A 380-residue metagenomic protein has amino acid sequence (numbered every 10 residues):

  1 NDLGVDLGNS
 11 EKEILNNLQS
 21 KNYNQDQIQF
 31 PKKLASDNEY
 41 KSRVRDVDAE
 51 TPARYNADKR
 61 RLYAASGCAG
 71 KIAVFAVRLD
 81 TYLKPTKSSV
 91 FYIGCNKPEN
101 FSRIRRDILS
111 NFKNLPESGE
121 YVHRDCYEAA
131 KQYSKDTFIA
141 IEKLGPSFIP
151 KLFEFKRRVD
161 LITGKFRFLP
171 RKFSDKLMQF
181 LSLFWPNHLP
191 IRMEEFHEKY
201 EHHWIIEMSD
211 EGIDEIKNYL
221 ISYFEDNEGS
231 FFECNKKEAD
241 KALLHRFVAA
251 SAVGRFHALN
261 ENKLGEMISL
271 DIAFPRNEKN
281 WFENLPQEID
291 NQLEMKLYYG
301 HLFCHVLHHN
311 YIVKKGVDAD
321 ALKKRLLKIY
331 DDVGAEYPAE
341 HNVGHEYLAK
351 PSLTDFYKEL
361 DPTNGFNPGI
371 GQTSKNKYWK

Functional and structural regions predicted by a protein language model:
N1-S102: FAD-binding subdomain of flavoenzyme oxidoreductases
D58, A64-K71, K135-F168, E266-I268 (+1 more regions): An exposure/low-complexity boundary signal
R61, K71-V77, K87-G94, L115-G119 (+4 more regions): Structural beta-strand/beta-sheet cores of well-ordered domains, especially the beta-sheet scaffolds that support
C68-K71, D80-Y82, I104-L115, Y223 (+3 more regions): Change "in soluble alpha/beta enzymes" to "in soluble alpha/beta proteins
V74-A76, S102-R106, D214, L353-Y357: Predominant activation on well-ordered alpha-helical scaffold segments within soluble catalytic domains
T86-S118, D125, S134-F180, L189-F224: A conserved active-site cap/scaffold subdomain adjacent to cofactor or substrate pockets
L161, K172-K176, F180-K380: Conserved glycine-rich FAD pyrophosphate-binding loop
